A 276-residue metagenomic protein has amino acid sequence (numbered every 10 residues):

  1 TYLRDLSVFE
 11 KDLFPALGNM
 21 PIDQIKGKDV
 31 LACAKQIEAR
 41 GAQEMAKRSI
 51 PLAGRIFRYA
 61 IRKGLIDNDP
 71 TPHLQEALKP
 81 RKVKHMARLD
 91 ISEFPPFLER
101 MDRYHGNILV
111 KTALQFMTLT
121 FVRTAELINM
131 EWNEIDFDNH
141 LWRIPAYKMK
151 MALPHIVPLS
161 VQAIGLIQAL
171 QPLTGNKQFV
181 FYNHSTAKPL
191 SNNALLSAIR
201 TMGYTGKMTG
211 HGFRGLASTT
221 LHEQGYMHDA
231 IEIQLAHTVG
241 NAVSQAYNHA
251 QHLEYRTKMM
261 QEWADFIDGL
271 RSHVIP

Functional and structural regions predicted by a protein language model:
T1, D5, K26, M45-L52 (+9 more regions): Hydrophobic (often cysteine-bearing) scaffold residues that line and stabilize catalytic clefts of nucleotide/cofactor
T1-R40, I56-Y59: Basic/aromatic-enriched alpha-helical hairpins
I37-L52, R62-M130, D138, M149-L153 (+2 more regions): Basic, Lys/Arg- and aromatic-enriched nucleic-acid-binding interface segment
N68, E134-L141, T205-K207, Q224-N248 (+1 more regions): Short, polar N-cap/turn motifs at the start of nucleic acid-interacting alpha helices
P80, R88, R143-A152, I164 (+3 more regions): Catalytic-site neighborhood detector that most strongly recognizes the C-terminal catalytic loop/helix of tyrosine
P95, E99-K111, T120, V157 (+4 more regions): Short, basic (Lys/Arg/His-rich) helix/loop patches that form interaction surfaces in the mid-to-C-terminal regions
P95-D102, F137-H184, A198-T201, K258-I275: Basic, alpha-helical nucleic-acid-contacting "clamp/cap" segments
